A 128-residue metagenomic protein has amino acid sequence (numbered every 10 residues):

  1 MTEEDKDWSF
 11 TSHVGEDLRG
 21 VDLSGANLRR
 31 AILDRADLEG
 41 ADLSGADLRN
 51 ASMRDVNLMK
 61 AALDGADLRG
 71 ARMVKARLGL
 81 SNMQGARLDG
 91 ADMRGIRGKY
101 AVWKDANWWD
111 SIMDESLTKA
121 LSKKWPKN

Functional and structural regions predicted by a protein language model:
M1-N128: Tandem repeat scaffolds
